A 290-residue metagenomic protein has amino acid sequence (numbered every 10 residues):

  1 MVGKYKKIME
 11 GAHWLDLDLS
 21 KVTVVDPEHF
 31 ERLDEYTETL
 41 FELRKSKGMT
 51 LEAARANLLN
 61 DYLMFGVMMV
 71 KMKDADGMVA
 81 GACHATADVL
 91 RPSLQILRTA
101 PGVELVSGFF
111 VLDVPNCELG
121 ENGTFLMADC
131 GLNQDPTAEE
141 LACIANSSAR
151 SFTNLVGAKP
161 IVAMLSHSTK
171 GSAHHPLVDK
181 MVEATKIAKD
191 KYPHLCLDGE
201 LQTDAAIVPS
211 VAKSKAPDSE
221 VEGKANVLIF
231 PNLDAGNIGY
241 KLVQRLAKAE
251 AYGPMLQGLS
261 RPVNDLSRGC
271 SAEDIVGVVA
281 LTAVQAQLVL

Functional and structural regions predicted by a protein language model:
M1-E222, V227-L290: Anion-binding alpha/beta catalytic cores of soluble intermediary-metabolism enzymes, centered on
